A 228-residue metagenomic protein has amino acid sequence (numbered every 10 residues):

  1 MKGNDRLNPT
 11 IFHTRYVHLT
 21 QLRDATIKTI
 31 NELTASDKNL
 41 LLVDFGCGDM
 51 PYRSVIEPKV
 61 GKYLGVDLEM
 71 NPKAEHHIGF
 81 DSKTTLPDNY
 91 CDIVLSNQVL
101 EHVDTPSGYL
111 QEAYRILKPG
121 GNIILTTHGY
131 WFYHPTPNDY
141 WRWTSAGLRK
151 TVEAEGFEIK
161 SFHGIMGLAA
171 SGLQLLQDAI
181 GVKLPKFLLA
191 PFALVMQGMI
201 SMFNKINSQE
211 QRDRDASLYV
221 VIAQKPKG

Functional and structural regions predicted by a protein language model:
M1-N89, I93-N97, R214-Y219, P226-G228: Conserved N-terminal segment of class I S-adenosyl-L-methionine
F12, D104-G108, E112, K118 (+1 more regions): S-adenosyl-L-methionine-dependent methyltransferase catalytic module, highlighting the catalytic core
Q98-H102: Short catalytic micro-motifs in class I SAM-dependent methyltransferases
